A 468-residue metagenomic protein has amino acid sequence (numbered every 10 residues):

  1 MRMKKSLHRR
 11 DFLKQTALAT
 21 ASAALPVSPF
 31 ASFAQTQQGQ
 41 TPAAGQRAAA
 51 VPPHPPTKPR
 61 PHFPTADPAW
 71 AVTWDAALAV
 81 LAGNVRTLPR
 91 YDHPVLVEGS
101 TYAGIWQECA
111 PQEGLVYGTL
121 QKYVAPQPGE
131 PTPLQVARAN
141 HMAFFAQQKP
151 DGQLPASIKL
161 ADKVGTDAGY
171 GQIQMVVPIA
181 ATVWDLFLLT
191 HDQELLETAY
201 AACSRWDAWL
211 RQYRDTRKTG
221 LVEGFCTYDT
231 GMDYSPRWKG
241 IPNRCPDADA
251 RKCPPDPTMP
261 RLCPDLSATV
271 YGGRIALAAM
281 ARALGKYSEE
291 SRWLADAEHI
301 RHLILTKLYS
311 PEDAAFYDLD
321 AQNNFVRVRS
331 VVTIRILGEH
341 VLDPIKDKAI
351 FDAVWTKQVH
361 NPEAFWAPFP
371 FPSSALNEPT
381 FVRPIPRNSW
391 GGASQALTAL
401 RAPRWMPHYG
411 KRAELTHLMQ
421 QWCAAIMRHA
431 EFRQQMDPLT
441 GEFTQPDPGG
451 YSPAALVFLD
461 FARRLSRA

Functional and structural regions predicted by a protein language model:
R2-T20: N-terminal secretory signal peptides and thylakoid transit peptides that target proteins across membranes
S6, V27-A66: C-terminal segment of N-terminal export signals and the immediately downstream linker at the start of the mature
P64-I105, A139-Y170, T216-R261, H302-S394 (+1 more regions): Extended glycan-interaction surfaces of carbohydrate-active proteins
A77, C203, W293-L308, W422: Short amphipathic alpha-helical coiled-coil/interface segments
A103-M232, P264-S267, Y271, A393-M406 (+3 more regions): Aromatic-rich carbohydrate-recognition surfaces in CAZymes
L186-E197, L277-R292, Y409: Inter-helical turn/loop segments and adjacent helix faces that build the functional surface of alpha-helical bundle
R261-L284, L294: Aromatic- and glycine-enriched pocket-lining scaffold segments that form the walls of small-molecule binding clefts
